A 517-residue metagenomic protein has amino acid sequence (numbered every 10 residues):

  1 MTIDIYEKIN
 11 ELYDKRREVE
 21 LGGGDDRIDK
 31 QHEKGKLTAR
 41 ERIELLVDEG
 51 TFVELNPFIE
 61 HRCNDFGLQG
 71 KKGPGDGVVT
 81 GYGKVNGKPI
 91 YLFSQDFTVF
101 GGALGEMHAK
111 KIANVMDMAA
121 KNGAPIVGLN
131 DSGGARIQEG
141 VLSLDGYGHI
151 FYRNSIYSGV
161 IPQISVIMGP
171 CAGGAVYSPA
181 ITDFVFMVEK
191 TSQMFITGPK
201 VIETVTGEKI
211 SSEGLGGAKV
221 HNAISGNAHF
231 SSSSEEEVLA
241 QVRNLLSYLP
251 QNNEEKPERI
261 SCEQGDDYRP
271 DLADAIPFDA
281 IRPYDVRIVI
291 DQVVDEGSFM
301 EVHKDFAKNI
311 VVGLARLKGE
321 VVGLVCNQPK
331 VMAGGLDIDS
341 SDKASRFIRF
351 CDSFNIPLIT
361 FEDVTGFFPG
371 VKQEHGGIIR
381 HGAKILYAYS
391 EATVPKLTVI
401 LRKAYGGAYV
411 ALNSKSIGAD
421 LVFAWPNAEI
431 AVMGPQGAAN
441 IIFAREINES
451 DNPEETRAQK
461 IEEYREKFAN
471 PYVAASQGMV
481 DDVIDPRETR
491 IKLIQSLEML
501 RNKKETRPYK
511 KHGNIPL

Functional and structural regions predicted by a protein language model:
M1-L517: Ligand-binding clefts of soluble mixed alpha/beta catalytic domains
